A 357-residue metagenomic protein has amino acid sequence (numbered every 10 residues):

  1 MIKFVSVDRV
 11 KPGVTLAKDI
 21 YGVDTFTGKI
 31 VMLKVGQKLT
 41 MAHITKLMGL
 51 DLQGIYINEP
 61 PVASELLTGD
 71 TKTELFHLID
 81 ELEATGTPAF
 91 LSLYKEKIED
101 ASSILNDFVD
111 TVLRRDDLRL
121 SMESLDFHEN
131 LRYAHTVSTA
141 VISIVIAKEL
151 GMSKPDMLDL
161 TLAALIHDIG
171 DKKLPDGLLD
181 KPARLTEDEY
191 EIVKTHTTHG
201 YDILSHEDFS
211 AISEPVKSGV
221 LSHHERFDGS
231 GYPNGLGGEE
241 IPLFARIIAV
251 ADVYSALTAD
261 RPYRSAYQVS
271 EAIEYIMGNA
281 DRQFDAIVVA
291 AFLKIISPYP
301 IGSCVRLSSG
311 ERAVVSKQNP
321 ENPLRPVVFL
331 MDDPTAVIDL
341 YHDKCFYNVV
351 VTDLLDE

Functional and structural regions predicted by a protein language model:
M1-Y133, E321, V328-E357: Non-catalytic interface/linker regions that flank or bridge core catalytic/transmembrane domains
I30, K294-S297: Short, surface-exposed secondary-structure edge patches
E59-K194, Y201-P215: Acidic/His-rich, divalent-metal-binding segments that scaffold phosphate/diphosphate chemistry
S64, F292-K294: Alpha-helical interaction/regulatory segments in DNA maintenance proteins
T139, L160-K173, Y190-D202, H206-V289 (+3 more regions): Alpha-helical scaffolding flanking metal-ion-dependent phosphate/phosphodiester catalytic sites
